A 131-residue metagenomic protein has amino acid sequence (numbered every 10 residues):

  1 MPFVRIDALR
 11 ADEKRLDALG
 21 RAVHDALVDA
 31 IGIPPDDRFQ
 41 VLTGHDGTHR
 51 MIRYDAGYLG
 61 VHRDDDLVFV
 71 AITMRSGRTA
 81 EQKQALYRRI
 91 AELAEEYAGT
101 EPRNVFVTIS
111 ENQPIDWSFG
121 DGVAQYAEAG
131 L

Functional and structural regions predicted by a protein language model:
M1-L131: Interaction-mediating elements
